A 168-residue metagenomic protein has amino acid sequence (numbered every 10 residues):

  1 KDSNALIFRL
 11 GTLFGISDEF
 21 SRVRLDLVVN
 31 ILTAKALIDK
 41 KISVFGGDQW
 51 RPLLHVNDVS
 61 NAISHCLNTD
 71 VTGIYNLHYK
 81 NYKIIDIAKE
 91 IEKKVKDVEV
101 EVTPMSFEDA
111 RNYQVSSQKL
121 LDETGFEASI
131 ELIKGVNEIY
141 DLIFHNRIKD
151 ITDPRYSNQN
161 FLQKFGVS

Functional and structural regions predicted by a protein language model:
K1-W50, V56-S60, I91-K93: NAD(P)-dependent short-chain dehydrogenase/reductase
D39-K40, V44-S168: C-terminal substrate-binding subdomain of Rossmann-fold SDR/epimerase-dehydratase oxidoreductases
